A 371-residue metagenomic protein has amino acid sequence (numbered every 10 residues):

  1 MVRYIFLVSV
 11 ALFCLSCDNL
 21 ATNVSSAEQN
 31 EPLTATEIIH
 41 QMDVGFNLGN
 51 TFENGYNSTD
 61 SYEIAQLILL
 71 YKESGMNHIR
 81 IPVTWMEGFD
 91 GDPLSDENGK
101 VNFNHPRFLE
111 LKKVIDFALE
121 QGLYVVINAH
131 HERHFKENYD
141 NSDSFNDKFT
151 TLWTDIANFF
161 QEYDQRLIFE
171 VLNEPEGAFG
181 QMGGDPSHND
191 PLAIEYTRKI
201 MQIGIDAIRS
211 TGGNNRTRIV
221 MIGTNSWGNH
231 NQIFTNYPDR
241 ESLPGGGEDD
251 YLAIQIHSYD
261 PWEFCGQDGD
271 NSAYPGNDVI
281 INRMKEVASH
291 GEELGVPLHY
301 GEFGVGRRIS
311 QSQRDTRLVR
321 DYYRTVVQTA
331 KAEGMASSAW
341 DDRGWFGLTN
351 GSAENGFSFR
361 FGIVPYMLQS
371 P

Functional and structural regions predicted by a protein language model:
Y4-F13: Sec-dependent N-terminal signal peptides
L7, I38-Q41, G247: A generic structural signal for short, non-catalytic loop/turn and secondary-structure boundary residues
C14-P32: Bacterial Sec-dependent N-terminal signal peptides
L33-T235, R343, N355-F357, F361-I363 (+1 more regions): Active-site mouth of glycoside hydrolases
G45, L318-P371: Extended, alpha-helix-rich binding/interface surfaces that flank or overlap catalytic cores and mediate recognition
V125-I127, L298, S337: Hydrophobic beta-strand scaffold residues
T151-T154, N158-Q161, Q165-R166, E176-M335 (+1 more regions): Extracellular glycoside hydrolase catalytic/binding regions
